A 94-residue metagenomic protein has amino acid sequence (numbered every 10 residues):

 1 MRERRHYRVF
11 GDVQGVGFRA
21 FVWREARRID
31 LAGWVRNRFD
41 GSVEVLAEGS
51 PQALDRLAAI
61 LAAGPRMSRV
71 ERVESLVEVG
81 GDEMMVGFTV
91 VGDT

Functional and structural regions predicted by a protein language model:
M1-T94: Intrinsically disordered, low-complexity, mixed-charge
